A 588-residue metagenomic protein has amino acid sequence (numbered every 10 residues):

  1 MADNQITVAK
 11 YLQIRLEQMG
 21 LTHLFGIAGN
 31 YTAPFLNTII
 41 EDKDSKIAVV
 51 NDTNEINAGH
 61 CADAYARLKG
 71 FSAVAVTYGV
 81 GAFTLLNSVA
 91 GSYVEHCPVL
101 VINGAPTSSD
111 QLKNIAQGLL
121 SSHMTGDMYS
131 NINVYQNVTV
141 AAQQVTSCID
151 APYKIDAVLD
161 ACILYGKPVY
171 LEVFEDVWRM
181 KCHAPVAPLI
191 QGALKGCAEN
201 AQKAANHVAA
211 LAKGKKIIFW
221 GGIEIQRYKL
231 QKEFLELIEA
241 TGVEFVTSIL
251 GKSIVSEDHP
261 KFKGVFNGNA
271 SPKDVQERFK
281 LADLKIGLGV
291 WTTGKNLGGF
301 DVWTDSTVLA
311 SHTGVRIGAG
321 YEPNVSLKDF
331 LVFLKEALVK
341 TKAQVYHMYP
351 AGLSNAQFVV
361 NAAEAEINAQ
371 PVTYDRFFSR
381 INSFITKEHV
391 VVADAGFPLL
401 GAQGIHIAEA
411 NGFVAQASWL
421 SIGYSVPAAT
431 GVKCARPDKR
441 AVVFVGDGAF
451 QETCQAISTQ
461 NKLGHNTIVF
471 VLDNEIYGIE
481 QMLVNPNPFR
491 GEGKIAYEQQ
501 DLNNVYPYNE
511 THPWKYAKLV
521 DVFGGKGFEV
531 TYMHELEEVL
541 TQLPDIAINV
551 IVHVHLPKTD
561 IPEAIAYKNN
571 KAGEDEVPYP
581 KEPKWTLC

Functional and structural regions predicted by a protein language model:
A2-K342, N466-V469, F489: N-terminal alpha/beta PP-like core and its mobile active-site loop of ThDP/TPP-dependent enzymes
A2-N4, T146-I149, E172, P185 (+6 more regions): Phosphate/pyrophosphate-binding active-site segments
A9-Q13, E17-T22, I27-Y31, F35-I40 (+1 more regions): Active-site diphosphate/adenylate-binding microenvironment
F35, A58-Y65, L85-S92, I381 (+3 more regions): Buried hydrophobic packing segments
D42-K46, L68, A240, E244 (+4 more regions): Secondary-structure transition/capping motifs at alpha-helix termini and the adjoining loop/turn into the next element
G70, K215, D283, H389 (+2 more regions): Surface-exposed loop/turn positions
G81, P106-T107, D176-W178, E224-Q226 (+14 more regions): Short, glycine-/Ser/Thr-/acidic-enriched flexible segments
I102, Q111-T125, L281, L400-C588: Thiamine diphosphate
